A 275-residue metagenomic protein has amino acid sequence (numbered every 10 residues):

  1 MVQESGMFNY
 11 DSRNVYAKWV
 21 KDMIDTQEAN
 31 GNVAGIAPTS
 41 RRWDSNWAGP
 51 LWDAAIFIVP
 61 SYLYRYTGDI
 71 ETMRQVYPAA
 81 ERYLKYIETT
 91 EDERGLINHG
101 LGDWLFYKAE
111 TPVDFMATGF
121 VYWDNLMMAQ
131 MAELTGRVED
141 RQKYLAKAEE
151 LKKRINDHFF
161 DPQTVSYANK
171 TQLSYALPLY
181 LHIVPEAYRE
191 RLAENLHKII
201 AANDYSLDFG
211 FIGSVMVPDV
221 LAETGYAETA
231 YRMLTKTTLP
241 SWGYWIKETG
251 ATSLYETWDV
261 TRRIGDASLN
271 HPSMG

Functional and structural regions predicted by a protein language model:
M1-G275: Active-site core of glycosidic bond-cleaving carbohydrate-active enzymes
